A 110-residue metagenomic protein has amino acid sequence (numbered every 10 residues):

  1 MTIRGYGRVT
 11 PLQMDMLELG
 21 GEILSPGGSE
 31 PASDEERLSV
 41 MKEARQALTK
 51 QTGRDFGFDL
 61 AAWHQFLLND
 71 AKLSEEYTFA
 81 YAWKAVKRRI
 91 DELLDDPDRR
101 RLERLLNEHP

Functional and structural regions predicted by a protein language model:
M1-P110: Extended repeat-based scaffolds of very large eukaryotic assembly and lipid-transport proteins
